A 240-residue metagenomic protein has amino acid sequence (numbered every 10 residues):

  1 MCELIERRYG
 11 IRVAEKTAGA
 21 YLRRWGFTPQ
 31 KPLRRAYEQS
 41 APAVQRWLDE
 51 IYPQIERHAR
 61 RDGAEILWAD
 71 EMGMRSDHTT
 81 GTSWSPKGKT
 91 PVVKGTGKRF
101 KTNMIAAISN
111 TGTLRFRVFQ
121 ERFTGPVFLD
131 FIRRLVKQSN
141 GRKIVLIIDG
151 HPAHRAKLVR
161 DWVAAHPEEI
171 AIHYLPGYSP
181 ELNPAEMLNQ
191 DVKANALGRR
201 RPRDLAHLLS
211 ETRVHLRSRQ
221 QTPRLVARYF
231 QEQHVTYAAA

Functional and structural regions predicted by a protein language model:
M1-A240: Short functional hotspots at interaction and active-site rims
